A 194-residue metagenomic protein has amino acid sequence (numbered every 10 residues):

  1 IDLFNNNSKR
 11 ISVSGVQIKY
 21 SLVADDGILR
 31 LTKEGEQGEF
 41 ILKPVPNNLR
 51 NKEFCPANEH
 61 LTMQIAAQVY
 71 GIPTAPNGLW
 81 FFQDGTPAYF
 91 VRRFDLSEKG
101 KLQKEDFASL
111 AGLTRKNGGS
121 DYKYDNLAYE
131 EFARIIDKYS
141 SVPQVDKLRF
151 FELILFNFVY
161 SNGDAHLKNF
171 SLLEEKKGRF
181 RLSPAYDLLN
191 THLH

Functional and structural regions predicted by a protein language model:
D2-S120: Conserved ATP-binding subdomain of kinase catalytic cores across diverse folds
F54-Y70, D125-L193: Conserved kinase catalytic-core segment
